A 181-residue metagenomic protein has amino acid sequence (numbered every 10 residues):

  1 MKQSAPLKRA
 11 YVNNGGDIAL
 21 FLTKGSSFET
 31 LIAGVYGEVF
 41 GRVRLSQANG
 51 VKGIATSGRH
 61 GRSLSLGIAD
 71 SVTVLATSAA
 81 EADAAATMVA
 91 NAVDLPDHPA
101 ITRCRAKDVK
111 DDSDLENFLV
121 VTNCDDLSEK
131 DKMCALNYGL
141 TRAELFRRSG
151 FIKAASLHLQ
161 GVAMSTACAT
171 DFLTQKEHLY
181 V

Functional and structural regions predicted by a protein language model:
M1-V181: Mature catalytic core of soluble alpha/beta enzymes
